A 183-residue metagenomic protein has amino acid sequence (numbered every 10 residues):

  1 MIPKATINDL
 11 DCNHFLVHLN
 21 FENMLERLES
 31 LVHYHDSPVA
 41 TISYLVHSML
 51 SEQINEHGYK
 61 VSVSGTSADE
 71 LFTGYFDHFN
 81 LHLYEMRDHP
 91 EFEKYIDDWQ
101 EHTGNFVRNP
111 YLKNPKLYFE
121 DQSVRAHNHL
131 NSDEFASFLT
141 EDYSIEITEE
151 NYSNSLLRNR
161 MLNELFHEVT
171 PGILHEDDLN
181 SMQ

Functional and structural regions predicted by a protein language model:
M1-S155, L179-Q183: ATP-dependent adenylate-handling active sites, centered on carboxylate activation for C-N bond formation
L165-N180: Short Ser/Thr-interspersed hydrophobic loop/turn segments at strand-loop and sheet-helix junctions that line or gate
